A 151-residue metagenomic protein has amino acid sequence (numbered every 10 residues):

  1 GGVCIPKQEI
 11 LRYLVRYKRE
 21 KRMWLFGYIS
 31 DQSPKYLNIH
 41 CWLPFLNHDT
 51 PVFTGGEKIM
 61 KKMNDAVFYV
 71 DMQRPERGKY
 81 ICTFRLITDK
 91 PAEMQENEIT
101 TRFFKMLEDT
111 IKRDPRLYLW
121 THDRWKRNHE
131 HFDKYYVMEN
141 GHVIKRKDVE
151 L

Functional and structural regions predicted by a protein language model:
G1-E9: Membrane-interfacial amphipathic helices and adjacent loop/beta segments that form the lipid-substrate binding surface
Q8-L151: Non-catalytic C-terminal accessory region of glycerolipid acyltransferases and related lyso-lipid remodeling enzymes
